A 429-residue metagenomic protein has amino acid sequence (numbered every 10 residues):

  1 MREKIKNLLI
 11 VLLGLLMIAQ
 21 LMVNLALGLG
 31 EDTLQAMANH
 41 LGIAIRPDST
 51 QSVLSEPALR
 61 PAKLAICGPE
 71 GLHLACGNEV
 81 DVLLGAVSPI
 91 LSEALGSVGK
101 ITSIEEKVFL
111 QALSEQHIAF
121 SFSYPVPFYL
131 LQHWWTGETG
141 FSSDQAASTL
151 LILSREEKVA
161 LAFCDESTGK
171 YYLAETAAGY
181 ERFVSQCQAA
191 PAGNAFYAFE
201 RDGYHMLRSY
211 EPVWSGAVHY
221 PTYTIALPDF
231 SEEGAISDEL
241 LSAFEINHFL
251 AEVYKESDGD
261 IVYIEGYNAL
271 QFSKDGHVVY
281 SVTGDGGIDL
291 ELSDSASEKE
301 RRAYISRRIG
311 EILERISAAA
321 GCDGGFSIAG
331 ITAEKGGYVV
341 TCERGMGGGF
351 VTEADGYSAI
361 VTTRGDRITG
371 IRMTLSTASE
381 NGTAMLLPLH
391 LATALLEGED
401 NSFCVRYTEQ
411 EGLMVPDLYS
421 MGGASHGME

Functional and structural regions predicted by a protein language model:
M1-I5, E429: Short, Lys/Arg-enriched, disordered terminal segments
E3-K4, E31, C342: Absolute N-terminal positional cue centered near the fourth residue
K4-L27: Hydrophobic membrane-insertion alpha-helices, especially the h-region of bacterial N-terminal signal peptides
A19-A303, S425-M428: Preferential activation on post-signal-peptide N-terminal prodomains/segments of secreted or lumenal proteins
V23, G28, S358-V361, P388-L391: N-terminal, helix-rich and Lys/Arg-enriched segments in bacterial and organellar proteins
E79, L83-E106, S231-L250, S295-K335 (+1 more regions): Short, non-transmembrane alpha-helical segments in secretory-pathway proteins
G140, T149-I152, D238-G284, D323-S376 (+1 more regions): Exposed beta-strand-loop-beta-strand "reactive/processing" segments of non-cytosolic proteins
